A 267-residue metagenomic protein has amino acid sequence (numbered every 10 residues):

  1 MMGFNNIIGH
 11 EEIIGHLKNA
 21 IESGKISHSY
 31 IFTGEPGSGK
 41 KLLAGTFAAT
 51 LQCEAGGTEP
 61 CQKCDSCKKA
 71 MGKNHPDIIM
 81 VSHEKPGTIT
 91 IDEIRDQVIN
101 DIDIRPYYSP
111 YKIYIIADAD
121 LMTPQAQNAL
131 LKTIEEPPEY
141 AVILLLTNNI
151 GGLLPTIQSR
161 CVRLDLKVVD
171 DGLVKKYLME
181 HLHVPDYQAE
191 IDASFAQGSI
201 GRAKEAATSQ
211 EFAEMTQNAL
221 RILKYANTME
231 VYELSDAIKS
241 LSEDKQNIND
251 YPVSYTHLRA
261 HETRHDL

Functional and structural regions predicted by a protein language model:
M1-Q125: Clamp-loader machinery-focused feature within the broader ASCE/P-loop NTPase space
M2-T50, K69, E139-Y140, N149-P252 (+1 more regions): Charged, glycine-rich active-site and insertion segments that engage polyanionic ligands
P110-I113, E139-I143: Loop/turn-to-beta-strand initiation segments
D118, L146-I150: A short beta-strand-to-loop transition that corresponds to the Sensor-1 phosphate-sensing loop of AAA+ P-loop ATPases
L121, E136, G152: Residues immediately C-terminal
A129-E139: Conserved catalytic/switch belt of AAA+ P-loop NTPases
T256-T263: Conserved small/polar residues in nucleotide/adenosyl-binding loops
